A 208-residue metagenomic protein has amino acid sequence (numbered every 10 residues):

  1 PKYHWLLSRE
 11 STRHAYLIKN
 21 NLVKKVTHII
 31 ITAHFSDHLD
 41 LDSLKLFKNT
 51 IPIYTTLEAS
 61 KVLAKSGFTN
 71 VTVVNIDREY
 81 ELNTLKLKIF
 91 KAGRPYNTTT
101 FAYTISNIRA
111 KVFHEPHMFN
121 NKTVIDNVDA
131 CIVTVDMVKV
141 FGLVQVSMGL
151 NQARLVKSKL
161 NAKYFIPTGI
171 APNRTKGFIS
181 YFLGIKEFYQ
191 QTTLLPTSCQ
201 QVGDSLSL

Functional and structural regions predicted by a protein language model:
P1-I30, D42, F119-I125: Pre-active-site segment of Zn-dependent metallo-hydrolases
P1-Y3, A33-H34, A92-G93, P116-M118 (+2 more regions): Active-site metal-binding loops of divalent metal-dependent hydrolases
L41-T50, K176-G184: Metal-dependent catalytic neighborhoods of phosphoester/phosphodiester hydrolases
D42-L46, V62, S66-G67, V124 (+1 more regions): A short acidic, amphipathic alpha-helical/loop segment
I51-L57, K111-P116: Short, hydrophobic beta-strand segments that form beta-sheet elements in well-ordered domains
T55-V62, N75-R78, M118-N120: Short, polar loop motifs at secondary-structure junctions
E58, N121-S207: Cap/insert and terminal regions of metallo-dependent hydrolase folds
E81-I132, M148-Q152: Catalytic core of the metallo-beta-lactamase
